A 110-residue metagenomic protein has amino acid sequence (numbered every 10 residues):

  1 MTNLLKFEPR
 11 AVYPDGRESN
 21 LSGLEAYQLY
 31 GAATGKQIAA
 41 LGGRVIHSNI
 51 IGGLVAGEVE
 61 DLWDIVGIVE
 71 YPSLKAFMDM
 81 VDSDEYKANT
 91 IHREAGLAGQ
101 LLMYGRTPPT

Functional and structural regions predicted by a protein language model:
M1-D64, P72, A76, R106-T110: Short S/T/G/P-rich N-terminal loop/turn motif that feeds into the first structured element of a domain
L54-G57, I68-T110: Short, Lys/Arg-rich amphipathic alpha-helical interaction segments that bind nucleic acids or acidic protein surfaces
